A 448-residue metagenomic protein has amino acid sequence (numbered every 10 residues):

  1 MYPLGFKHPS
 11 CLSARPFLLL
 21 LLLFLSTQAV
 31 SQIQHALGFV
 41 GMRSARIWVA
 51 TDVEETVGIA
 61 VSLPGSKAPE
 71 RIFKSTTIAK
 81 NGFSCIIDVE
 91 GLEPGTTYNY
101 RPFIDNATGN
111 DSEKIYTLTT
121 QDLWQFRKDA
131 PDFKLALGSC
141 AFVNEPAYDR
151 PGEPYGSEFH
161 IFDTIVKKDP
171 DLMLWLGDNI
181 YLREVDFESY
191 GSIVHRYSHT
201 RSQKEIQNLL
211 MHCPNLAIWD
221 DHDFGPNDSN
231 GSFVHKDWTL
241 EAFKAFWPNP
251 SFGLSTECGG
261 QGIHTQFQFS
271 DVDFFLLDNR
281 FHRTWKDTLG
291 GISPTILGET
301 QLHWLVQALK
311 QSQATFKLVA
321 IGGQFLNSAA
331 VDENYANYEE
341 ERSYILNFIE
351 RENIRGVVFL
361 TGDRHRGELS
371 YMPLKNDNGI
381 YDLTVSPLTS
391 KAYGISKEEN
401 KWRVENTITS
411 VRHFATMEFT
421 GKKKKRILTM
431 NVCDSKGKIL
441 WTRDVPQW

Functional and structural regions predicted by a protein language model:
M1-A14: N-terminal secretory signal peptides that target proteins for export/translocation
A14-L20: Sec-dependent signal peptide recognition, specifically the positively charged N-region followed immediately by
F24-S26: N-terminal signal peptide c-region/cleavage motif recognized by signal peptidases
Q32-W448: Metal-dependent phosphoester/phosphodiester hydrolase catalytic core
